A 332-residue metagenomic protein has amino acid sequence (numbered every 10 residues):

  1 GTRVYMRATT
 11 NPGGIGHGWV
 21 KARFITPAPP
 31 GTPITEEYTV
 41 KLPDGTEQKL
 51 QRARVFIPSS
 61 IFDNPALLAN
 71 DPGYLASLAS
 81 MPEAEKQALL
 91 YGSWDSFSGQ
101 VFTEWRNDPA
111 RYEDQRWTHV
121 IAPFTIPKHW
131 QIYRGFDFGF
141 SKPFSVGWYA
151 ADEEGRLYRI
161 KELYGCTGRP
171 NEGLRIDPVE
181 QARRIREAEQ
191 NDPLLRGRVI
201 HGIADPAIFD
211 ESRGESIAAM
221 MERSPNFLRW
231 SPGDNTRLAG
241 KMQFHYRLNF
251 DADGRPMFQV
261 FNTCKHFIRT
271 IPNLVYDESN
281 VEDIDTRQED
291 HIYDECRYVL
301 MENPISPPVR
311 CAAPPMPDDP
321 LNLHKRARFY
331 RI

Functional and structural regions predicted by a protein language model:
G1-N64: ASCE P-loop NTPase helicase motor core
Y5-A8, S145-G155, E180: A short alpha/beta connector and helix-capping loop motif
G18-W19, P143-G147, D210-I217: A short acidic (Asp/Glu
N64-F136: ATPase catalytic-site recognition across NTP-hydrolyzing enzymes
P127-A151: Gly/Thr-rich phosphate-binding beta-strand-loop-beta motif of the actin/hexokinase/Hsp70
G155-Q288, P304-C311, P315-I332: Mg2+-dependent endonuclease catalytic cores in nucleic-acid-processing enzymes, primarily RNase H-like
